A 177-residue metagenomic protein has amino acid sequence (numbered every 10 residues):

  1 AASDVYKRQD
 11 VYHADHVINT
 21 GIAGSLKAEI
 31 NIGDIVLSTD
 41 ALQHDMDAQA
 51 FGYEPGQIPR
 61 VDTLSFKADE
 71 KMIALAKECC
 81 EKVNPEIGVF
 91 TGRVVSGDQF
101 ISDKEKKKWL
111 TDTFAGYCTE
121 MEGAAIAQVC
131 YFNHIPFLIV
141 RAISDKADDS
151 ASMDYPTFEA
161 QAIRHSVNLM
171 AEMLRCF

Functional and structural regions predicted by a protein language model:
A1-Y6: Short, small-residue-biased leader/transition segments that mark boundaries at the very start of proteins
D10-V11, L26-I30, A127-P136: Alpha-helix C-terminal capping segments
L26-F114: Mid-sequence, gly/pro-rich, charge-dense loop/helix-turn segments that line enzyme active sites
S38-D45, A115-T119, E159-S166: Gly/Ser/Thr-rich active-site loops/lids in small-molecule metabolic enzymes that frequently grip phosphoryl groups
Q99-K146, S152: A C-terminal functional module that forms or caps the active site or interfaces directly with catalytic machinery
A147-F177: His/Asp/Glu-rich mid-to-C-terminal helical/loop segments that flank catalytic regions of hydrolases
